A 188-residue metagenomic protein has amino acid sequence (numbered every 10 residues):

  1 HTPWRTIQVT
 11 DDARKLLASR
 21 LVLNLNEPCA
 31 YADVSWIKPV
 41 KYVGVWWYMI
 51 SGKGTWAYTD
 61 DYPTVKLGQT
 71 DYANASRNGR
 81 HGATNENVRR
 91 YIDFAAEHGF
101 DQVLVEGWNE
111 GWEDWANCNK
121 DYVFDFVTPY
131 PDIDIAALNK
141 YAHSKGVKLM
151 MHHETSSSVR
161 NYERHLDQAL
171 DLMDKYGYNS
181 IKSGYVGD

Functional and structural regions predicted by a protein language model:
H1-A32: N-terminal accessory beta-strand-rich subdomains and adjacent acidic, glycine-rich linkers that precede catalytic cores
W4, A13, K41, A95 (+1 more regions): Extended, charged catalytic domains and RNA/DNA-binding interfaces, predominantly in divalent-metal-using enzymes
K15-A18, K53-G54, E113: Short helix/loop capping segments that flank catalytic or ligand/cofactor-binding pockets
N26-A32, K38-I50, F100-G107, D134-S157: Glycine-rich, aromatic-flanked loop segments that form ligand/cofactor-binding clefts across common enzyme folds
W46-N87, H152-H165: Active-site mouth loops of central-metabolism enzymes
A83, N87-F94, I135-K140, V147: Terminal accessory/anchoring regions of large secretory-pathway or extracellular enzymes
E86-W108, M173-Y176: Catalytic domains of carbohydrate-active enzymes, especially glycoside hydrolases
G107-D188: Aromatic- and carboxylate-enriched substrate-binding clefts and catalytic-loop regions of carbohydrate-active enzymes
